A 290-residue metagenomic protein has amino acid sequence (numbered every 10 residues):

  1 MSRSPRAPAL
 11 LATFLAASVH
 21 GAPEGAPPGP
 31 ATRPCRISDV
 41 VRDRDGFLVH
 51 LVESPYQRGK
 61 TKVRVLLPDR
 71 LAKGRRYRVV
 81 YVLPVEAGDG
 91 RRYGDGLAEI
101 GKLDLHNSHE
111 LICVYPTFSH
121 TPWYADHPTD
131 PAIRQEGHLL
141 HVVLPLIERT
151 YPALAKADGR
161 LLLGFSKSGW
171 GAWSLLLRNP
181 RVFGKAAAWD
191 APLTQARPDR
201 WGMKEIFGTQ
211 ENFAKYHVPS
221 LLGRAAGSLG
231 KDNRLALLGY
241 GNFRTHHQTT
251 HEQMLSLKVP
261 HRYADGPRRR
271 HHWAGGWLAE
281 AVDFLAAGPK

Functional and structural regions predicted by a protein language model:
M1-A9: Bacterial N-terminal signal peptides that target proteins for export
P8-S18: Bacterial N-terminal signal peptides
P23-K290: Non-catalytic cap/lid and distal C-terminal segments of serine-dependent acyl enzymes
